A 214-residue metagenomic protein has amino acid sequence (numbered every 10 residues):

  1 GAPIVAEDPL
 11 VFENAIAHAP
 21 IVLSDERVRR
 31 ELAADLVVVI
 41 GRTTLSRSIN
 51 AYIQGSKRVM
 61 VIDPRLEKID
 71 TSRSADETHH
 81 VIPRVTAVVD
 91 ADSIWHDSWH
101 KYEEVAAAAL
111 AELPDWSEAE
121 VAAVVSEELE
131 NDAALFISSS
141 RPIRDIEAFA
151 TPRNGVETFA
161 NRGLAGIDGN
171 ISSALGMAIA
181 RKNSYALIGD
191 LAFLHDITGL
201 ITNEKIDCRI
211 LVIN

Functional and structural regions predicted by a protein language model:
G1-M60, K68, R153-N183, L194-T198: Glycine-rich, anion-gripping cofactor-binding loops and their flanking helix/strand elements in enzyme active sites
A2-I16, E130-A133, I143-F149, I206-C208 (+1 more regions): Redox- and metal-dependent alpha/beta enzyme cores, enriched for Fe-S-associated oxidoreductases and cofactor-handling
D8, D63, V81-P83, R162 (+1 more regions): Residues at the C-termini of beta-strands that transition into short coil/loop
V39-G41, D63, S138, L187-I188 (+1 more regions): Short beta-strand segments
Y52-I143: Phosphate/pyrophosphate-binding active-site segments
V81-P83, I197-N214: A short alpha/beta connector and helix-capping loop motif
E103-L187, A192-L194, T198-K205: Cofactor-binding active-site loop characterized by glycine-rich and histidine/acidic residues
